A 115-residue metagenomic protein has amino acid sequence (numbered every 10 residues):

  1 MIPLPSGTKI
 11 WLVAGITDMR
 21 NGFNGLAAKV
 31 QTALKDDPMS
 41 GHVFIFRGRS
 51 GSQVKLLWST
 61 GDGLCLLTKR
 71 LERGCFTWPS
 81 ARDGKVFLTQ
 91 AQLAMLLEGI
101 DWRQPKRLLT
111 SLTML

Functional and structural regions predicted by a protein language model:
M1-L115: Polybasic/polar functional segments that serve as interface/processing modules
